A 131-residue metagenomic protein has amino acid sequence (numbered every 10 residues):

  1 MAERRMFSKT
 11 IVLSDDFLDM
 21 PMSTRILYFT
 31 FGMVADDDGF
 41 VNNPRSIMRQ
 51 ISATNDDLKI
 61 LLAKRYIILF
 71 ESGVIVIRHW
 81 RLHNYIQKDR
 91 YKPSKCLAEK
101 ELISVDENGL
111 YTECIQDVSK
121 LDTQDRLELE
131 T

Functional and structural regions predicted by a protein language model:
M1-T10: Long, low-complexity, charged/polar intrinsically disordered regions in eukaryotic proteins
R4, S14, R25-I26, D37 (+3 more regions): Generic intrinsically disordered, low-complexity segments enriched for polar/acidic and small residues
I11-Y85: Winged helix-turn-helix DNA-binding recognition segment
Y85-T131: Charged low-complexity intrinsically disordered patches
